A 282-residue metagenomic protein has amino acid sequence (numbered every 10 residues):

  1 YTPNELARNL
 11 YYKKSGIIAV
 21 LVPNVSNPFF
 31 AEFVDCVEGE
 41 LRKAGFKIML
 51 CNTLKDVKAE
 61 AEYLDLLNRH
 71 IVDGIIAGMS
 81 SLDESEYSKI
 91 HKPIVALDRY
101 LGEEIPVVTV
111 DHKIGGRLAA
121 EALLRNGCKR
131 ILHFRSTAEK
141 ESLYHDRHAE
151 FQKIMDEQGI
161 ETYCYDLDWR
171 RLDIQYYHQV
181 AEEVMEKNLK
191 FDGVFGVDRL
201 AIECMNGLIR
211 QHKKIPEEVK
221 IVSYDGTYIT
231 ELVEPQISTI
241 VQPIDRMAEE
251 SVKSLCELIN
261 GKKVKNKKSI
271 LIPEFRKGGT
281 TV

Functional and structural regions predicted by a protein language model:
P3-L66, H70-I71, A149, M155: Amphipathic helical "hinge" segments at domain boundaries
F29-K43, G115-L118, S142-T162, E203 (+2 more regions): Short, solvent-exposed amphipathic alpha-helices that sit in or adjacent to ligand/effector-binding or catalytic
I48-N68, R117, Y165-K187: Structural motif
L64, V72-G78, L132-R135, N188-R199 (+1 more regions): Periplasmic-binding protein-like
G78-L118, D225-I237: Flexible loop/hinge segments that line or gate small-molecule binding clefts
V108-H133, A149, I174-E182, Q242-N260: Hydrophobic alpha-helical segments within soluble ligand-binding/sensing domains
A119-I160, K267-V282: An alpha-beta-alpha
E182-F195, R199-V282: Flexible loop/turn connectors
